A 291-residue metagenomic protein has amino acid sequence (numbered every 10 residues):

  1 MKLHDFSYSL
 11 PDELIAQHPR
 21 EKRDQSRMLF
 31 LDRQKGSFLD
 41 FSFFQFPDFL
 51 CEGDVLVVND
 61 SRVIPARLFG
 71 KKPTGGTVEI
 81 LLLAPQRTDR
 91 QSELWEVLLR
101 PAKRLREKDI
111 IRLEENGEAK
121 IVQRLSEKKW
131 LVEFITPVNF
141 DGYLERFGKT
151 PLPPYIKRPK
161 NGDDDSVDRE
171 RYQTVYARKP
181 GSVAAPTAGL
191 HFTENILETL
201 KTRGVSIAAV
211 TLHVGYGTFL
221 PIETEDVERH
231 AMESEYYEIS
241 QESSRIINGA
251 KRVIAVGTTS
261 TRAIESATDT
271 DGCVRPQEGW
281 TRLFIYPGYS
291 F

Functional and structural regions predicted by a protein language model:
M1-F291: Surface-exposed, charge/polar-rich loops and edge strands
